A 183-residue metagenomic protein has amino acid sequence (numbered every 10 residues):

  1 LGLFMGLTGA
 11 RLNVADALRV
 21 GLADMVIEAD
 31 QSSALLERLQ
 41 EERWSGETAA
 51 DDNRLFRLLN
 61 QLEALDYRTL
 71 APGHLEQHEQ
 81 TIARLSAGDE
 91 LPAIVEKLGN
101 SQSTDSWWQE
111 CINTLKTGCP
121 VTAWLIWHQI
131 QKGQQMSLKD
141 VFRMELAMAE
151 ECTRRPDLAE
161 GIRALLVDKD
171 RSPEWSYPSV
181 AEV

Functional and structural regions predicted by a protein language model:
L1, L12-V14, R38-E42, R68-A71 (+6 more regions): Extended interaction regions within the primary functional domain
L1-T48: Active-site-adjacent scaffolding segments
F4, L18, D24-V26, A49-L62 (+4 more regions): Aromatic-residue detector
G9, R43-G46, D89, G133 (+2 more regions): A general structural signal marking secondary-structure boundaries and capping sites
R11, R19, R38, R43 (+7 more regions): Arginine residue identity/basic-tract feature
E28-T114: Amphipathic alpha-helical blocks and their helix-capping loop/short-beta junctions
I94-W108, L115-V183: Long, low-complexity C-terminal extensions of enzymes
